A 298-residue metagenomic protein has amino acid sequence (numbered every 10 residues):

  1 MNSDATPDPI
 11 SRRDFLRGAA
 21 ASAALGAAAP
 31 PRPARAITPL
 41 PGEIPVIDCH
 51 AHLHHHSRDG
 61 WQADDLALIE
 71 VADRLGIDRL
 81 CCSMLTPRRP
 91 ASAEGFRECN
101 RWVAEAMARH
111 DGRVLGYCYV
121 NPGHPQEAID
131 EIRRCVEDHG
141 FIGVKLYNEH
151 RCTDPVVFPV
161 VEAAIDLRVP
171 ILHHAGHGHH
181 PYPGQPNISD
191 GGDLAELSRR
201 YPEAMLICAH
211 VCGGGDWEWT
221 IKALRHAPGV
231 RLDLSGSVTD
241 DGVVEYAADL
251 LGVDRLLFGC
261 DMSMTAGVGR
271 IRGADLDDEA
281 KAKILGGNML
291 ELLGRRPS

Functional and structural regions predicted by a protein language model:
N2-C49, Q62, L66-R79, R133 (+3 more regions): Mid-to-C-terminal alpha-helical segments outside catalytic/metal-binding sites
V46-H56, L172-G176, C208: Histidine-centered catalytic micro-motifs
H50, A72, V103, G116 (+8 more regions): Divalent metal-coordination and catalytic microenvironments
H52-A63, R89-P90, P181: Acidic/histidine-rich helix-loop elements that form or flank divalent-metal/phosphate-binding sites at the catalytic
H52-H54, L85-P87, Y119-G123, Y147-E149 (+4 more regions): Active-site beta-loop-alpha junctions enriched in small/polar residues
A63-L68, E98-W102, D130, D190-L194 (+2 more regions): Alpha-helical scaffolding within the catalytic cores of extracellular/periplasmic polymer-degrading hydrolases
D78-C82, T86, E94-H179: Active-site gating/metal-coordination segments in enzymes
H139-G143, H150, D154-L257: Catalytic pocket-lining loop regions of alpha/beta-barrel enzymes, especially the amidohydrolase/enolase/GH5 lineages
